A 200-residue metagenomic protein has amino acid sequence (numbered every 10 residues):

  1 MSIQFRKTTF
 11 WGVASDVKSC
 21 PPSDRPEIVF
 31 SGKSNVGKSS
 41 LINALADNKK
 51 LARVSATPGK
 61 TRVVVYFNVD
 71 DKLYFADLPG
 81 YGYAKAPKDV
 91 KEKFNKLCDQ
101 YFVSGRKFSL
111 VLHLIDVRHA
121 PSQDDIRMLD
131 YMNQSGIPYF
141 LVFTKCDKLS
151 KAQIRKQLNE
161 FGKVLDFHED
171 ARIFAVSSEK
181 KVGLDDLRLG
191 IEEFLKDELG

Functional and structural regions predicted by a protein language model:
M1-K85: Conserved G1/Walker A P-loop phosphate-binding module
F5-V17, K148-G200: Canonical P-loop GTPase G-domain recognition
F10, S34, F67, F94-C98 (+2 more regions): Generic structural signal for conserved hydrophobic packing positions in ordered secondary structure
S15, K60, L73, G80-Y83 (+3 more regions): Conserved nucleotide-binding/hydrolysis micro-motifs of P-loop NTPases
D24, K50, V63, V90-F94 (+6 more regions): Helical mechanochemical/support elements of P-loop NTPase systems and associated helical scaffolds
F67, T144, L187: Residue-level signal for inorganic ion chemistry
D70-F108: Conserved nucleotide-sensing/catalytic segment adjacent to the nucleotide-binding pocket in NTP-handling enzymes
D99-A171: Conserved C-terminal guanine-recognition region of P-loop GTPase G domains, centered on the G4
